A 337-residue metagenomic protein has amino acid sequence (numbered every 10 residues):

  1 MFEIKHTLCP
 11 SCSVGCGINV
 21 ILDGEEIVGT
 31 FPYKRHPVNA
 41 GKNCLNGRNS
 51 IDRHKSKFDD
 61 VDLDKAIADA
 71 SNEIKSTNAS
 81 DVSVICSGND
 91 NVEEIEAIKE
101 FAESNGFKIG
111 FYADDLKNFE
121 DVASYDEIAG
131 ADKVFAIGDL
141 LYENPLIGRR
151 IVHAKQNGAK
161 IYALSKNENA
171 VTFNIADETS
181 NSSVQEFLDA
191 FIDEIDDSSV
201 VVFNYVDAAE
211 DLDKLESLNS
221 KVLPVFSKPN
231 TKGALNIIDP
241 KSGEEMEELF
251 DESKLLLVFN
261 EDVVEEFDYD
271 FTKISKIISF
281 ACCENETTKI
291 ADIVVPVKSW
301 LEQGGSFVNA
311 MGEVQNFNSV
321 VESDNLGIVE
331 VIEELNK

Functional and structural regions predicted by a protein language model:
M1-S11: Short, Gly/Pro- and small/polar-rich lid/capping loops
C9-C12, C16, C44: Short cysteine clusters
G15-I27, R48-V61: Iron-sulfur (Fe-S) cluster-binding segments and ferredoxin-like electron-carrier domains, especially [2Fe-2S]
G24-D52, H153: Extended active-site and interfacial segments that coordinate phosphate-rich ligands in large catalytic machineries
D62-S76, M246-E248: A short, well-structured juxtamembrane/interface segment
T77, N105-F107, Y112-K337: Non-catalytic alpha/beta scaffold blocks inside enzyme catalytic domains
I85-I95, E143: Cofactor-cradling patches in redox/metallo enzymes
A97-E100, R150: Alpha-helical scaffold elements adjacent to nucleotide-binding pockets in ATP/GTP-utilizing enzyme cores
